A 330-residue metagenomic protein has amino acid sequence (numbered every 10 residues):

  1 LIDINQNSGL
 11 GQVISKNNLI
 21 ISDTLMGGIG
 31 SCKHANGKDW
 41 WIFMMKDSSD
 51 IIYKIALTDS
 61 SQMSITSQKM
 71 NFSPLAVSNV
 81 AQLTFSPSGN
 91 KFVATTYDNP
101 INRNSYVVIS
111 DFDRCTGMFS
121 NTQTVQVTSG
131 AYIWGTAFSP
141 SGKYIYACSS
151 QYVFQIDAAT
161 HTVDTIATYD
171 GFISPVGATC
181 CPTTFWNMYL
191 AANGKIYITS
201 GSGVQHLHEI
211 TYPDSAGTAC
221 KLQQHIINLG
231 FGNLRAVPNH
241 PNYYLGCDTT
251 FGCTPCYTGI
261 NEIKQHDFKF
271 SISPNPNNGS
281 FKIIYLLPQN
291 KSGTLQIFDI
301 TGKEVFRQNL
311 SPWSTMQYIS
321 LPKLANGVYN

Functional and structural regions predicted by a protein language model:
L1-G259: Beta-propeller fold recognition
K264-S273, N277-N330: C-terminal outer-membrane/trafficking sorting elements
